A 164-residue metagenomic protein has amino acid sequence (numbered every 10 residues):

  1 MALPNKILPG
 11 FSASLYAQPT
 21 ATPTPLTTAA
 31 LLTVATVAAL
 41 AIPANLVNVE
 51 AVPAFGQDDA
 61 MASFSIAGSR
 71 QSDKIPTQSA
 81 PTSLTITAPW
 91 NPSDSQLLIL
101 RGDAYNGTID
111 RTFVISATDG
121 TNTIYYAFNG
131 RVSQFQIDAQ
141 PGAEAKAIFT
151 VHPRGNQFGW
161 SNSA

Functional and structural regions predicted by a protein language model:
M1-L3, S83-D103: Charged, amphipathic alpha-helical segments
A2-T87, N129-I148, Q157: Solvent-exposed edge beta-strands and adjacent loop segments that serve as assembly or binding interfaces
N91-S93, G120, D138: Short Gly/Pro-enriched loop/turn and capping motifs at secondary-structure junctions
N91-S93, R154-F158: Short coil/turn motifs at secondary-structure junctions
S95-N129, S133: Short, acidic/charged, Gly/Pro-enriched secondary-structure junctions
A117, V151-G155: Short, structured patches in soluble enzyme cores that scaffold and shape functional sites
S161-A164: Intrinsically disordered, low-complexity terminal/linker regions enriched in Pro/Ser/Gly and acidic residues
